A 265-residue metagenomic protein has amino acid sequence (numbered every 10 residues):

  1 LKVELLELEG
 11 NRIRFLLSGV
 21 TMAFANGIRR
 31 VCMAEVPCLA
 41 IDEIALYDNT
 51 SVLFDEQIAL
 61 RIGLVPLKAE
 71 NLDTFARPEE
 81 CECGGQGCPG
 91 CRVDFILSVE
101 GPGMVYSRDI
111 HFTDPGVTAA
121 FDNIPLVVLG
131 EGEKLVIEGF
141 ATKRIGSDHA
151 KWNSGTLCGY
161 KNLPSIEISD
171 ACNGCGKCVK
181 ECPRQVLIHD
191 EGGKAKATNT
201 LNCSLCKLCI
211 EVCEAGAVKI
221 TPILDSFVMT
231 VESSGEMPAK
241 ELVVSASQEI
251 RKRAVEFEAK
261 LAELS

Functional and structural regions predicted by a protein language model:
L1-S265: Protein-protein interaction/assembly regions in multi-subunit complexes
